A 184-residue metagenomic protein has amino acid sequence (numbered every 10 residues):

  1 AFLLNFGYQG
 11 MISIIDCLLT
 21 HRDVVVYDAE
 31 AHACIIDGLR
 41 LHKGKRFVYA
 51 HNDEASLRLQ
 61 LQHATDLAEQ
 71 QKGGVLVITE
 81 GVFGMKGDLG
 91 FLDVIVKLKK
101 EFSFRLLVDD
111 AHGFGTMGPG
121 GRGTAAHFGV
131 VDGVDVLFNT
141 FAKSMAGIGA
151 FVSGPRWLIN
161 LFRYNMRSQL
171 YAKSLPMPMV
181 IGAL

Functional and structural regions predicted by a protein language model:
A1-S13: Short loop-beta-helix segment that forms the pyridoxal 5′-phosphate
I14-A33: Conserved PLP-anchoring active-site segment centered on the Schiff-base-forming lysine
H21, L41-K43, G133: Short, structured coil segments at secondary-structure junctions
D23, V75, D135: Conserved acidic residues
A33, A55, G81-K86, G113-T116 (+1 more regions): Short, small-residue-enriched loops and turns at beta-alpha junctions that line or gate enzyme active sites
F47, H51-V108: Active-site phosphate-binding strand-loop segment of PLP-dependent enzymes
F102-R105, H112, M117-L184: Active-site C-terminal subdomain of aminotransferase-like
